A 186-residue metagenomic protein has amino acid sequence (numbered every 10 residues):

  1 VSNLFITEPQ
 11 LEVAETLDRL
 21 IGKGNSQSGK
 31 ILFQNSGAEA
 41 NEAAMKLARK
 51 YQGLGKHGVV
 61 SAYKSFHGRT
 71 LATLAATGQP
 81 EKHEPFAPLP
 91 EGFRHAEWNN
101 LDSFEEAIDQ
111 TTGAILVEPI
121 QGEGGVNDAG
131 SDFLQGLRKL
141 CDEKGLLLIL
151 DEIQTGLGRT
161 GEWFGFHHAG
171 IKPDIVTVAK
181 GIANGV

Functional and structural regions predicted by a protein language model:
V1-L54: Glycine-rich loop-to-alpha-helix module at the N-terminal edge of alpha/beta enzyme cores
E8, G37-A38, Y63-H67, Q154-L157 (+1 more regions): Acidic, glycine-rich active-site loops and adjacent beta-strand->loop/helix elements that engage anionic groups
G22-K23, H83-P90, H167-G170: Short, conserved catalytic or adaptor-binding loops enriched in Gly and charged residues
A43-K46, T70-A75, V126-N127, G158-W163: Short acidic, glycine/serine/threonine-rich loops at helix termini
K64-Q121, G125-S131, E143: PLP-dependent aminotransferase-class I/II
D109, N127-G161: Catalytic PLP-binding core of fold-type I/II PLP enzymes
E162, H168-V186: Active-site PLP attachment segment
